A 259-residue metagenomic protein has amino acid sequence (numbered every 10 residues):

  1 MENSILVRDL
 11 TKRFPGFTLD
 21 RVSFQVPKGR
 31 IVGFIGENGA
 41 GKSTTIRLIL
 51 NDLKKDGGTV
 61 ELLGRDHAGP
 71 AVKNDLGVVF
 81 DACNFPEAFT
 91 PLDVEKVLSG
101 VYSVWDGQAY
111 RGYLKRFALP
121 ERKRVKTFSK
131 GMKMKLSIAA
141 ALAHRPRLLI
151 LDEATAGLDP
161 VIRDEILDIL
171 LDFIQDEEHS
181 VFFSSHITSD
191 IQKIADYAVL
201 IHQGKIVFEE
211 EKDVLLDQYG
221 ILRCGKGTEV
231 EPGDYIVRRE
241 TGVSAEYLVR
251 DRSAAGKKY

Functional and structural regions predicted by a protein language model:
V7-L10, F17-P27, G58: Conserved beta-strand
E37-G41: Walker A (P-loop) phosphate-binding loop of ABC-type ATPase nucleotide-binding domains
L50: Helix-to-loop junction immediately C-terminal to a conserved catalytic motif
G58-V72: Conserved ABC transporter NBD signature motif
F80-L136: ABC-family P-loop ATPase nucleotide-binding domains
L149-E153: Catalytic Walker B motif of ABC-type/P-loop ATPase nucleotide-binding domains
L167-V249: ABC transporter nucleotide-binding domain
